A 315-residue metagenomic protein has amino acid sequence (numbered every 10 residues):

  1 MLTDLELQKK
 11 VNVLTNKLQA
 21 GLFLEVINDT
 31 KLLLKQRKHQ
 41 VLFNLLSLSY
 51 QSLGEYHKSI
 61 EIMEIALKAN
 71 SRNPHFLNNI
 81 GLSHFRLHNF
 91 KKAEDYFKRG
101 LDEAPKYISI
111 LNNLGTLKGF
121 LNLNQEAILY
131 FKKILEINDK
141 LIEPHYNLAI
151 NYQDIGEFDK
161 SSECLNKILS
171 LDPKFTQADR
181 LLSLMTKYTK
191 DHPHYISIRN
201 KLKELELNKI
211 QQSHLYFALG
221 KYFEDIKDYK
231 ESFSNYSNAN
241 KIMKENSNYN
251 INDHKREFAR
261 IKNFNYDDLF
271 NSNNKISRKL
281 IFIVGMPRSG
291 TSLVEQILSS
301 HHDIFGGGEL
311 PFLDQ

Functional and structural regions predicted by a protein language model:
M1-Q315: Alpha-helical solenoid repeat scaffolds of the TPR/TPR-like class and their adjacent stem/linker regions that mediate
